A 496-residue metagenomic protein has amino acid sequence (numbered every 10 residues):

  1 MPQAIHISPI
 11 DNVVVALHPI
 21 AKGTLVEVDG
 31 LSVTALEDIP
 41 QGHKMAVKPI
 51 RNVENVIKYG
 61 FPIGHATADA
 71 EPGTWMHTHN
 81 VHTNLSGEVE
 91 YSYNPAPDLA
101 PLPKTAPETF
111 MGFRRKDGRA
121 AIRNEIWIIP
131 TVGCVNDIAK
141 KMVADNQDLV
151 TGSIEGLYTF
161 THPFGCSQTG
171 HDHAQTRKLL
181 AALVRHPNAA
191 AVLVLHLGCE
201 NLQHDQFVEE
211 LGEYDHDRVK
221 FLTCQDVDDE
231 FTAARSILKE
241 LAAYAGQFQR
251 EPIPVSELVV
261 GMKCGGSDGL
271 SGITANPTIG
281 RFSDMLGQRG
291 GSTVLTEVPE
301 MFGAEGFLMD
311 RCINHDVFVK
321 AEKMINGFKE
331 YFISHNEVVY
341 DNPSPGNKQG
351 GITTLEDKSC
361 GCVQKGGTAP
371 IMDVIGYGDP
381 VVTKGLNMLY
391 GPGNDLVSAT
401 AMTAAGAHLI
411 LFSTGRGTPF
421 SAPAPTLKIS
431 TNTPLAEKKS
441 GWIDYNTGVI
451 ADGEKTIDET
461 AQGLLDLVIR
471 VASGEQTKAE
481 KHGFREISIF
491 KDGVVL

Functional and structural regions predicted by a protein language model:
M1-L409, R416-P419, A424-L496: Metallocofactor- and cofactor-centric catalytic cores in central/energy metabolism, strongly enriched
